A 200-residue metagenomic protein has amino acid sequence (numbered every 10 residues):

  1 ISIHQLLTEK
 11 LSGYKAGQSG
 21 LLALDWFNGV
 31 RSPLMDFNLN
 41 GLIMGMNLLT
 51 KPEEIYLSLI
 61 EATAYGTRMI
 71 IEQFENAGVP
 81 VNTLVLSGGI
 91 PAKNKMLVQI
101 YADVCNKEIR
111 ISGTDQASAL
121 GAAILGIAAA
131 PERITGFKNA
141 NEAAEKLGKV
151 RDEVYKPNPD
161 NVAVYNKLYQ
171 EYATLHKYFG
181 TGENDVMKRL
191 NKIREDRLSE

Functional and structural regions predicted by a protein language model:
I1-E200: Glycine/Thr-rich phosphate-binding loops that ligate phosphate moieties of nucleotide and other phosphorylated ligands
